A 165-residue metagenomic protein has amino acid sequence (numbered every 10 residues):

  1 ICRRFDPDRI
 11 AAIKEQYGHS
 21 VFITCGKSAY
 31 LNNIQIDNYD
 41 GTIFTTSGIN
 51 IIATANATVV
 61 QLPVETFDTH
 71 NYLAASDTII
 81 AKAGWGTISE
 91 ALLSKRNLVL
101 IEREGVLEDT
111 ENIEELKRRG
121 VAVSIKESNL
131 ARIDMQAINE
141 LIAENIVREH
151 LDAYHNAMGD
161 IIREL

Functional and structural regions predicted by a protein language model:
R3-T78: Donor-nucleotide binding loops and adjacent catalytic segments primarily of GT-B fold Leloir glycosyltransferases
T24-C25, A83, E149-H150: Small/polar loops that bind or transfer phosphate-bearing groups
I34-I36, N56-A57, A91-S94, E111-I113: Short amphipathic alpha-helical segments
Y39-D40, I125-R132, E149-D152: Catalytic-core helical/loop segments in enzymes performing group transfer/polymerization on anionic/lipid-linked
L62, A81, L151-Y154: A conditional alpha-helix N-cap/helix-loop micro-motif detector
P63, N97-Q136: Nucleotide-sugar donor-binding patch of glycosyltransferase catalytic domains
D68-E111: A donor-sugar binding/catalytic signature common to diverse glycosyltransferases and related nucleotide-sugar
M135-L165: C-terminal amphipathic helix plus adjacent low-complexity, charged tail appended to glycosyltransferase catalytic
